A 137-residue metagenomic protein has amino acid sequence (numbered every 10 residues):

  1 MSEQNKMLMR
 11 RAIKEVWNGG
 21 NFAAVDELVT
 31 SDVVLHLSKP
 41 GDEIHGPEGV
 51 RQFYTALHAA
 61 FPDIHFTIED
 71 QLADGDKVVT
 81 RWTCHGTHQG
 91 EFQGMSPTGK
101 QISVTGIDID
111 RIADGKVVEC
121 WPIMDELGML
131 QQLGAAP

Functional and structural regions predicted by a protein language model:
M1-P137: C-terminal and inter-domain tail/linker signature
